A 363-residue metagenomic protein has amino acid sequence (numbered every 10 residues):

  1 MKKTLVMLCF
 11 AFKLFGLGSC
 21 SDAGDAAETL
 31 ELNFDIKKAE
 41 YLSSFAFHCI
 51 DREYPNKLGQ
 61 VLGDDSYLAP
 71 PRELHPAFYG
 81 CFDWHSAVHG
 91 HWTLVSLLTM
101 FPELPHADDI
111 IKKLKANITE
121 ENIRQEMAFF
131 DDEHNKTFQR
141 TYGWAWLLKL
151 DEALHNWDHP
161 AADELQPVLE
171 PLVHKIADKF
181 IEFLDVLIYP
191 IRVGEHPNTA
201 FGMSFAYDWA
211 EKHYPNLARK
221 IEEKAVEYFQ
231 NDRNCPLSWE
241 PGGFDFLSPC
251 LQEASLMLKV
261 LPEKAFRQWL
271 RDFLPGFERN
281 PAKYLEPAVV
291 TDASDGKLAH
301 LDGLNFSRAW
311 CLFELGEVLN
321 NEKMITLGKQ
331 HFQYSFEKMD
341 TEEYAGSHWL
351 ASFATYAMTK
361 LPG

Functional and structural regions predicted by a protein language model:
K2-L8, K13: Sec-dependent signal peptide recognition, specifically the positively charged N-region followed immediately by
F12-T29: Bacterial Sec-dependent signal peptides at the C-terminal "C-region" and cleavage site
A27-Y79, E343: Low-complexity, Ser/Thr/Pro/Gly-enriched N-terminal "stalk/linker" regions
E28-F34, H48, V88-L104, A145-A161 (+4 more regions): Well-ordered alpha-helical scaffold segments within catalytic/enzyme domains
E31-I36, R72-V88, A128-W144, V186-T199 (+4 more regions): Solvent-exposed loop and edge beta-strand segments that line ligand/cofactor-binding and catalytic clefts
L42-P55, D109-A128, V168-Y189, L217-L237 (+2 more regions): Long, well-ordered core segments of solenoidal/helical folds
R72-P76, G80, V88, L97-H213: Extended ligand-binding groove/face enriched in aromatic
S294-M339: C-terminal hydrophobic structural anchor segments that stabilize assembly/packing rather than catalytic chemistry
